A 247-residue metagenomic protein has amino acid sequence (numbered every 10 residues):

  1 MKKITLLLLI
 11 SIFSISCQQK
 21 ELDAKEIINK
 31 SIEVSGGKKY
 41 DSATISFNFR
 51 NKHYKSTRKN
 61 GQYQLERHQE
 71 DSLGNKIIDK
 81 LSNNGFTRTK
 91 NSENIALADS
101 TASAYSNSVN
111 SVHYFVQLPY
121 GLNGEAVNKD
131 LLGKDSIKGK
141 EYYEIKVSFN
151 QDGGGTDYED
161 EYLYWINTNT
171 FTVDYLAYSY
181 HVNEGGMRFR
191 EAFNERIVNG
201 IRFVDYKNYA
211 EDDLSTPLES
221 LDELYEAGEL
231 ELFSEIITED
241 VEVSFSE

Functional and structural regions predicted by a protein language model:
M1-K25: Bacterial Sec-dependent N-terminal signal peptides
S16-H53: N-terminal leader/targeting segments and the immediate start of mature chains
K20-E26, R88-T156, Y180-N183, E247: Flexible, processing/modification-adjacent segments and terminal tails in exported/periplasmic/extracellular proteins
Y40-S42, T57-E66, I78-T87, K140 (+2 more regions): Short, solvent-exposed coil/turn segments at beta-strand boundaries
F47-F49, L81, R190, Y206-K207: Extended beta-sheet lipid-handling architectures
N48, S136-I137, I197: A general beta-strand register signal
R67-S103: Mid-chain, structured segments of secreted extracytoplasmic proteins
Y142-V241: Gly/Pro-enriched, hydrophobic low-complexity segments that function as extracytoplasmic propeptides/linkers
